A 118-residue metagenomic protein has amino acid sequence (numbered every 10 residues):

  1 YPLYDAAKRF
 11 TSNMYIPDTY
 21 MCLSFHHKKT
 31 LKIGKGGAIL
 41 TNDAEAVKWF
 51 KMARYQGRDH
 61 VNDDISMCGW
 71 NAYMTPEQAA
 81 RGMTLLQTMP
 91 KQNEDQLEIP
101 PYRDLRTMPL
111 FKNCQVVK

Functional and structural regions predicted by a protein language model:
Y1: Hydrophobic "anchor" residues on beta-strands that sit immediately upstream of conserved functional sites
Y4-D5: Hydrophobic residues in beta-strands of the RecA-like P-loop NTPase core, especially within AAA+ ATPase
R9-K118: Active-site region of PLP-dependent enzymes
